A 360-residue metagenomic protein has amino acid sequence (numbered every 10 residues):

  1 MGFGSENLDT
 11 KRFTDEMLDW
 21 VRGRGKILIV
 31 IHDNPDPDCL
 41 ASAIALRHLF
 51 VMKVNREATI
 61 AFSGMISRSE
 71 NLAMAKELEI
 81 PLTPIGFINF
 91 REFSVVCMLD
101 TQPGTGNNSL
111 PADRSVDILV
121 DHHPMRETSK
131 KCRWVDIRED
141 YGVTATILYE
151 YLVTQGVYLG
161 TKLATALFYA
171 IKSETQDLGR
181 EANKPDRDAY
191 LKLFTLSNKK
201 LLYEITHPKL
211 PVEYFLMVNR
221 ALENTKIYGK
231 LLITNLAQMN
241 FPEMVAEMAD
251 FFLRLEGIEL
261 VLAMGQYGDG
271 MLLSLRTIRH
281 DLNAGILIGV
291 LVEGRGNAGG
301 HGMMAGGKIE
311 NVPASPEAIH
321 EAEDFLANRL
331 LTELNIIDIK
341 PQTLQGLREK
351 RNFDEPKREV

Functional and structural regions predicted by a protein language model:
M1-L18, T105-D117, E139-T144, L148: An acidic intrinsically disordered interaction segment
G2-P37, A41-L72, E77, E92-F93 (+1 more regions): Hydrophobic helix-and-loop "lid/oligomerization" segment in the mid-to-C-terminal part of catalytic domains
W20-V21, I88-R91, S109-A112, E127-S129 (+3 more regions): Solvent-exposed alpha-helices and their adjacent loops that cap or buttress functional pockets in soluble metabolic
L28, H32, V96, D117 (+1 more regions): Hydrophobic "anchor" residues on beta-strands that sit immediately upstream of conserved functional sites
D36-D38, D100, D121, E174: Acidic active-site catalytic centers that drive phospho-/nucleotidyl reactions and related ester hydrolyses
A73-W134: Active-site cofactor/cluster-binding pocket
I85-I88, T105-S109, V135-R138, G156-Y158 (+3 more regions): A generic local secondary-structure boundary/capping motif
H122-Y190, L326-A327: Short alpha-helices
